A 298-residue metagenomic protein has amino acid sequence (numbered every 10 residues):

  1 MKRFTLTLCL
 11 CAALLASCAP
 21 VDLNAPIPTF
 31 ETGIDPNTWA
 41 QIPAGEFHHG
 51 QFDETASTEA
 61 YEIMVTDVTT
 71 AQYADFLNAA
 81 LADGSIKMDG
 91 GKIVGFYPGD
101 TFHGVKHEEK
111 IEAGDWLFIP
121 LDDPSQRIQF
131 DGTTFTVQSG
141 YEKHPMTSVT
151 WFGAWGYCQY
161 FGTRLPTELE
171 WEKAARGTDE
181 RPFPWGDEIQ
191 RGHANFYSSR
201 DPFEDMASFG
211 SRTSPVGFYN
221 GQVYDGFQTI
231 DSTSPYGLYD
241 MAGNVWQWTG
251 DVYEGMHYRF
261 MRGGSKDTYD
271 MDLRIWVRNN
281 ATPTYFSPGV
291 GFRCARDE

Functional and structural regions predicted by a protein language model:
M1-L6: Bacterial N-terminal signal peptides that target proteins for export
A16-S17: C-terminal motif of bacterial Sec signal peptides marking the signal peptidase cleavage site
A25-T29: Primarily auto-inhibitory N-terminal propeptides
F30-Q41: GGW-centered surface loops in extracellular recognition modules
F47-T55, T70-D75, D83-I86, G226 (+2 more regions): Short, solvent-exposed loop/turn elements at domain surfaces
A60-W185, P202: Active-site microenvironments of metalloenzymes and redox enzymes
Q129-N279, P288: Functional-site microenvironments in short loops/helix caps that host divalent-cation chemistry
P288-E298: Short, structured beta-strand segments at or near domain termini in extracellular proteins/domains
